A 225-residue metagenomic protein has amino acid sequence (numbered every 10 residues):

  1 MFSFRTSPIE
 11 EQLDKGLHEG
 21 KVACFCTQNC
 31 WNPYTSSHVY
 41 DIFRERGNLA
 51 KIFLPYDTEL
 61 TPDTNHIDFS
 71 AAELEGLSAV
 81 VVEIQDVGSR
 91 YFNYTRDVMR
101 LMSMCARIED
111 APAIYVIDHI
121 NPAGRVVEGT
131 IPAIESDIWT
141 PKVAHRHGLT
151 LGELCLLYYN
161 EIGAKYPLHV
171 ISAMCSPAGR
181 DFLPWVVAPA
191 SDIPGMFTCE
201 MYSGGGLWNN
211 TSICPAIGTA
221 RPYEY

Functional and structural regions predicted by a protein language model:
M1-K21, Q28-S37: Short N-terminal or domain-adjacent regulatory/targeting segments
F4-E11, T61-E73: Glycine-rich, highly charged phosphate/nucleotide-binding loops
G47-L49, C105-A113: A short helix->loop->beta-strand "cap" motif at the edges of active sites that frequently abuts
G47-P62: Anionic-ligand anchoring segments at beta-strand to alpha-helix junctions in alpha/beta enzyme folds, i.e., glycine
L60-T61, Y115-E135: Glycine-rich, charge-decorated loop segments at or immediately adjacent to ligand/cofactor-binding or catalytic sites
V87-V98: Glycine/threonine-rich flexible loop motifs
E135-G205: Conserved anion/nucleotide-ligand pocket segment
E200-Y225: Internal helical hairpin/lid segments
